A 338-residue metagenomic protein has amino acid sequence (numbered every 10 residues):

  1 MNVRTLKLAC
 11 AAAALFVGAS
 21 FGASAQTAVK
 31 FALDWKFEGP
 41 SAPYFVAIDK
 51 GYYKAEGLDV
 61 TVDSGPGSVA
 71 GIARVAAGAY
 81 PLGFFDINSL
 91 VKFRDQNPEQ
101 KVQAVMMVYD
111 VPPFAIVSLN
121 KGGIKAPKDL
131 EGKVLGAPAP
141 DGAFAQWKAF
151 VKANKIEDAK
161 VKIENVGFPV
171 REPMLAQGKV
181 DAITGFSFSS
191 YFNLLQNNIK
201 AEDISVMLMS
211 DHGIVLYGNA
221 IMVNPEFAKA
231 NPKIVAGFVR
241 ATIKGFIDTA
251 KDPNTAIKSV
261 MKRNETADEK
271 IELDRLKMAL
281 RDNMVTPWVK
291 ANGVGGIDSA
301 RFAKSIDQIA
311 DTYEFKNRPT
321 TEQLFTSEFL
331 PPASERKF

Functional and structural regions predicted by a protein language model:
M1-C10: Bacterial N-terminal signal peptides that target proteins for export
S20-A25: Sec/Tat signal peptide C-region and signal peptidase I cleavage site
T27-Q177, D181-F188, M207-M209, I214-V215: Short, glycine-/small- and polar/acidic-enriched structural segments that line small-molecule recognition paths
V108-V117, A201-F227, V239, M278-M284 (+2 more regions): Periplasmic-binding protein-like
D158-K162, A201-S205, T266-M278, F315-Q323: Short, surface-exposed acidic
K229-E314: Secondary-structure end/capping motifs
F302-F338: Conserved C-terminal helix/tail region of periplasmic/extracytoplasmic solute-binding proteins
